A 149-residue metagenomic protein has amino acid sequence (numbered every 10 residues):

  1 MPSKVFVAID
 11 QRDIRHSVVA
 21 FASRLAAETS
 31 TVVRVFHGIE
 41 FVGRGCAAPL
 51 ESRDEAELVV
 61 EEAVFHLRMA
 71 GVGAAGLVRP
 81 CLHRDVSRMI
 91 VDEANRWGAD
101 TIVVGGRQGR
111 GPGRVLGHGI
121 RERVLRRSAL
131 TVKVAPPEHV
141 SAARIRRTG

Functional and structural regions predicted by a protein language model:
M1-P49, V72-A75: Small/aliphatic-rich secondary-structure junction motif
M1-S17, R126-G149: Intrinsically disordered or low-complexity boundary/linker segments at protein termini and domain junctions
E28, V35-E62, A142-G149: Acidic, proline/glycine-rich short linear motifs
R79-M89: Charged docking surfaces used in two-component/phosphorelay signaling
E93-D100: Glycine-rich phosphate-binding loop signature in dinucleotide/nucleotide-binding domains
T101-R127, P137, S141-R146: Glycine-rich, Arg-bearing micro-motifs that act as flexible, cationic patches
